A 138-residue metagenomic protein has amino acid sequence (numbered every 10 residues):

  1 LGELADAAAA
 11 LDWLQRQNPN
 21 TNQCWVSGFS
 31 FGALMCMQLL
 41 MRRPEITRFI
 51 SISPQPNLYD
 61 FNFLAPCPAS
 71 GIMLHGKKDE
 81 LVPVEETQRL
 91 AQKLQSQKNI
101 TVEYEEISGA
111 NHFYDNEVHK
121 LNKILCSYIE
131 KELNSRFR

Functional and structural regions predicted by a protein language model:
L1-Q17: Alpha/beta-hydrolase active-site loop
N18-F29: Alpha/beta-hydrolase fold nucleophile elbow
G28-C36: Gly/Ala-rich beta-loop-alpha elbow adjacent to hydrolase catalytic centers
S51-Y59: Active-site nucleophile loop of the alpha/beta-hydrolase fold
C67, I72-H75, D79: Short beta-strand/loop motif that positions the catalytic acidic residue of the alpha/beta-hydrolase fold
A69, P83-K93: Short alpha-helix in the alpha/beta-hydrolase fold that links the catalytic acid
K78-V82, H112: Acidic catalytic loop of the alpha/beta-hydrolase fold
A91, S96-R138: C-terminal catalytic histidine-bearing segment of alpha/beta-hydrolase fold enzymes
